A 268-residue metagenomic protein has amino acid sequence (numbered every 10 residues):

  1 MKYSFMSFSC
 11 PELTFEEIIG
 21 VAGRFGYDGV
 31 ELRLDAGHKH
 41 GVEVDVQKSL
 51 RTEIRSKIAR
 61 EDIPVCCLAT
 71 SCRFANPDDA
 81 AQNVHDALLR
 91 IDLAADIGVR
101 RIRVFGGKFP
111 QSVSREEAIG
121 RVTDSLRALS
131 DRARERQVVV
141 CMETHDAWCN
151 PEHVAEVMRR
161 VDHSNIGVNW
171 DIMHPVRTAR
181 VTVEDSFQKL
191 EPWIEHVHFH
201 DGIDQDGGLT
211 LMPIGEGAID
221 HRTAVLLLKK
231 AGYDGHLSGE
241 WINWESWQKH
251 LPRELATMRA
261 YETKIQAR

Functional and structural regions predicted by a protein language model:
M1-S7, P11-D28, T52, A59-E61 (+2 more regions): Histidine-acidic metal/acid-base catalytic patches
S7, R33-L34, A69: Residue-level recognition of beta-strand->loop/alpha-helix junctions
E16-E17, T52-E53, K57-C67, F74-V168 (+1 more regions): Active-site acidic/histidine proton-transfer and metal-coordination neighborhood in alpha/beta enzyme cores
D28-K39: A short beta-strand-loop structural module common to alpha/beta enzyme folds
V30-E31, C66-L68, I102, V140 (+2 more regions): Hydrophobic residues within beta-strands of alpha/beta enzymes
D35, R73, G107, G202 (+1 more regions): Flexible loop residues that form catalytic and substrate-binding hotspots at small-molecule/glycan-binding clefts
G41-K48, P77-A81, S114-R115, Q248-K249: Metal-dependent catalytic neighborhoods of phosphoester/phosphodiester hydrolases
Q47, N83, A118, V122 (+2 more regions): Short, conserved glycine- and acidic-residue-centered signature motifs in active-site or ligand-binding loops
